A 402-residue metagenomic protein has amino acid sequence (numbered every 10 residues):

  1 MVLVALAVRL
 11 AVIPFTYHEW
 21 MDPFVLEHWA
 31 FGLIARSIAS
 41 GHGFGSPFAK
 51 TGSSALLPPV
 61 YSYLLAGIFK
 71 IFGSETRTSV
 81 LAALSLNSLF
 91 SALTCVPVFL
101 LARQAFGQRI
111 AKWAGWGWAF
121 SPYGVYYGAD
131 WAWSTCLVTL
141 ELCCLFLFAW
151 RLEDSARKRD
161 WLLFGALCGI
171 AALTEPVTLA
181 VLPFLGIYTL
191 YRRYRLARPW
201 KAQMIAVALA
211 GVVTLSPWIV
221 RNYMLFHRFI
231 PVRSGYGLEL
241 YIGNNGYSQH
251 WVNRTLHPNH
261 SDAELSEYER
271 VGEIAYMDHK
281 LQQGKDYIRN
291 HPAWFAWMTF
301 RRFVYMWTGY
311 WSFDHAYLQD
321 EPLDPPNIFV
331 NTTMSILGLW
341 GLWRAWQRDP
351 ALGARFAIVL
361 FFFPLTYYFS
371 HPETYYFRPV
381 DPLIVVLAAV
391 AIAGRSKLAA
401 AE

Functional and structural regions predicted by a protein language model:
A5-V8, A114-P122, L140, L147 (+2 more regions): Short helix- or helix-capping micro-motifs that position conserved polar/aromatic residues at function-defining sites
L10-E19, E27-S53, V60, G67 (+1 more regions): Extracytosolic helix-loop segments that constitute the early lumenal/periplasmic catalytic or substrate-binding loops
A55, P59-Y63, G73-V96, G115 (+1 more regions): Loop-to-helix entry region of an early transmembrane alpha helix in multi-pass inner-membrane enzymes
T78, A82, Y287, H291-F356: Membrane-interface anchor segments at the N-terminal boundary of transmembrane helices in multi-pass membrane enzymes
A82-F106, C144, I336-W340: Transmembrane-helix motifs of polytopic, lipid-linked glycan transferases
A105-R109, L137, L145-L163, A171 (+4 more regions): Membrane-interface transmembrane helices that cradle and orient dolichyl/undecaprenyl
L162-F164, V177-R192, R233, A388: Transmembrane-embedded, aromatic-rich helix segments that form part of the hydrophobic channel/pocket engaging
Y223, F229-Y305: Membrane-proximal stem/loop segments at transmembrane-domain junctions that anchor or position
